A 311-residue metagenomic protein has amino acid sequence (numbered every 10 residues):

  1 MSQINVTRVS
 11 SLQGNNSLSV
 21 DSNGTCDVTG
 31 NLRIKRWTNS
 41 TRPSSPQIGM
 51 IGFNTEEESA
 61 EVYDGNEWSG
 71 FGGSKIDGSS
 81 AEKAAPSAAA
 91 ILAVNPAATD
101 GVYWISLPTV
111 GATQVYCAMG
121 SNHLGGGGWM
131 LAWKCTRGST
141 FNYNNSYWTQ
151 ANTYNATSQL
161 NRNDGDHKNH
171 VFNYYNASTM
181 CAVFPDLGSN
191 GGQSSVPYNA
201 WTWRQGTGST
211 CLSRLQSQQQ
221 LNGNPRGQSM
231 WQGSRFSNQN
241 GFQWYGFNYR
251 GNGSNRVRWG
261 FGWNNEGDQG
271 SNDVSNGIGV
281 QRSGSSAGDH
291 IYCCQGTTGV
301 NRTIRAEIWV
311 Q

Functional and structural regions predicted by a protein language model:
I4-Q13, S17-G30, I34-R36, P43-S44 (+5 more regions): Beta-strand-rich, repetitive solenoid scaffolds
N39-R42, A93: Short, flexible, glycine/charge-rich loop motifs used to bind or transfer phosphoryl groups or to couple energy/partner
I48, E58, V62-Q311: Mature extracellular or lumenal effector domains of secreted proteins and single-pass membrane receptors/adhesion
